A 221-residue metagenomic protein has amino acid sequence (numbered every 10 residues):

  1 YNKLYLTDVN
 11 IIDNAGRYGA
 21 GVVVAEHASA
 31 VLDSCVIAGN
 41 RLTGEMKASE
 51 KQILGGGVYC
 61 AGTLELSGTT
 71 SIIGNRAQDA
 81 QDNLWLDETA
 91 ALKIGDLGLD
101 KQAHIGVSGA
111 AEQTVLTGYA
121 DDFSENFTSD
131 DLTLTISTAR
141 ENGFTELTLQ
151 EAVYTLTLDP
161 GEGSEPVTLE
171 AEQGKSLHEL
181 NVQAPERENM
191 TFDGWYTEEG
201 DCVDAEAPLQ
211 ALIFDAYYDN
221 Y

Functional and structural regions predicted by a protein language model:
Y1, N14, Y217-Y221: Short, intrinsically disordered, charge-balanced linker/junction segments flanking boundaries in proteins
Y1-K3, R17, V22-H27, A184 (+1 more regions): Extracellular beta-strand-rich solenoid/capping regions of secreted or surface-exposed proteins that bind or remodel
K3-A15, S29-T43, K47, E65-R76 (+1 more regions): Right-handed parallel beta-helix
A15-A25, R41-Y59, Q78-T89: Extracellular beta-strand/beta-solenoid scaffold signature
Y18, N40, G44-K47, N75-N83 (+3 more regions): Short, tandemly repeated low-complexity microdomains enriched for cysteine and small residues
V22-V23, V31, V58, L66 (+1 more regions): Core hydrophobic positions of leucine-rich repeats
S67-L156, G194-Y196, D219: Extracellular/surface-exposed low-complexity segments
E151-Y221: Secondary-structure capping and domain/repeat boundary segments
